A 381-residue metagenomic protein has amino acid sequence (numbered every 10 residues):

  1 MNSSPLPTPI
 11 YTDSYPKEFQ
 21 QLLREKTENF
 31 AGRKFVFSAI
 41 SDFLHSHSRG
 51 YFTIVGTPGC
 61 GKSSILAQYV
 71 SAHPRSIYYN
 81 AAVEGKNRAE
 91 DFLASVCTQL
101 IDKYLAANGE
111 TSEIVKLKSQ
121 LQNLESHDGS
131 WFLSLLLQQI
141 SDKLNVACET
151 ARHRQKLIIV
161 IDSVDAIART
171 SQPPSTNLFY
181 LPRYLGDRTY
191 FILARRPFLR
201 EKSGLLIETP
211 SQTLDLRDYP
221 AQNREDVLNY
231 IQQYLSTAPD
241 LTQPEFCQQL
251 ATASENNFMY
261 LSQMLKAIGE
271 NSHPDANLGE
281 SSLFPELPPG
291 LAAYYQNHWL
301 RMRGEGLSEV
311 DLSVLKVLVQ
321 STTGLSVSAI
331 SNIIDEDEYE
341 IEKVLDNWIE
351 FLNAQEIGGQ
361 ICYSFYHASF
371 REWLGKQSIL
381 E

Functional and structural regions predicted by a protein language model:
S3-C60, S64-Y69, E149-T150, T170-S171 (+2 more regions): Walker A/P-loop-proximal flanking segment of P-loop NTPase domains
T8, R200, Q243-P289, L312-S313 (+4 more regions): Amphipathic alpha-helical "lid/sensor" segments that cap RecA-like P-loop NTPase cores
E25-T27, K34, E280-I333, G359 (+1 more regions): Winged-helix-like regulatory helical subdomains adjacent to P-loop NTPase cores
G50-A81, T98, R195-I207: P-loop NTPase Walker A phosphate-binding motif
C60, I65-Q68, N297, D311 (+1 more regions): C-terminal leucine-rich, beta-strand-based interaction scaffolds used for sensing/assembly
S112-I161, Y184, T242, F246-A253 (+2 more regions): Mid-core helix/loop region of P-loop NTP-binding domains shared across ATPases and GTPases
N145, R152, K156-A194, Y339-K343: Conserved Walker B catalytic segment
L216-E245, P288-W299, Q377: Conserved small helical "lid"/interfacial subdomain of P-loop NTPases
